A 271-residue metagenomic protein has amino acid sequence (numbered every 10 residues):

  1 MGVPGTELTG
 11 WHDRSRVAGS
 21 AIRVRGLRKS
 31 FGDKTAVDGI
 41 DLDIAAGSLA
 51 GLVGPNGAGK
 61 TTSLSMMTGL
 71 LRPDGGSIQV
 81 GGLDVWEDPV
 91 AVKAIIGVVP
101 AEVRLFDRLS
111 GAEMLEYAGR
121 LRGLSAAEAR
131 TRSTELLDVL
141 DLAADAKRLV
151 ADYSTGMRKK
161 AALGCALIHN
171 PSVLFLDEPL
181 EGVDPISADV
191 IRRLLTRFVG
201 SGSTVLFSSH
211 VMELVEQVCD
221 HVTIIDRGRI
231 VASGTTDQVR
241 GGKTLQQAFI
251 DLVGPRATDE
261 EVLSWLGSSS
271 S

Functional and structural regions predicted by a protein language model:
E116, R120, A127-D145: Conserved ABC ATPase "signature" region
N170: Conserved catalytic motifs of ABC-family nucleotide-binding domains
L174-E178: Catalytic Walker B motif of ABC-type/P-loop ATPase nucleotide-binding domains
S233-G234: ABC ATPase "signature
